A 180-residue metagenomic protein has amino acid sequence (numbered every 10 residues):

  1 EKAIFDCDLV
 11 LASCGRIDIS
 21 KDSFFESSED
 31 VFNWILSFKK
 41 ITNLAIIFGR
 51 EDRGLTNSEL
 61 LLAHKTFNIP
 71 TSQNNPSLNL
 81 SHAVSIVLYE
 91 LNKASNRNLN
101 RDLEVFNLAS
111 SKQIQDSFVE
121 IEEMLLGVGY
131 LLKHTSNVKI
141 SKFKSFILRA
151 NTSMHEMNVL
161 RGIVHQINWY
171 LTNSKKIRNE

Functional and structural regions predicted by a protein language model:
E1-E180: Post-transcriptional modification and biogenesis factors for structured RNAs of the translation apparatus
